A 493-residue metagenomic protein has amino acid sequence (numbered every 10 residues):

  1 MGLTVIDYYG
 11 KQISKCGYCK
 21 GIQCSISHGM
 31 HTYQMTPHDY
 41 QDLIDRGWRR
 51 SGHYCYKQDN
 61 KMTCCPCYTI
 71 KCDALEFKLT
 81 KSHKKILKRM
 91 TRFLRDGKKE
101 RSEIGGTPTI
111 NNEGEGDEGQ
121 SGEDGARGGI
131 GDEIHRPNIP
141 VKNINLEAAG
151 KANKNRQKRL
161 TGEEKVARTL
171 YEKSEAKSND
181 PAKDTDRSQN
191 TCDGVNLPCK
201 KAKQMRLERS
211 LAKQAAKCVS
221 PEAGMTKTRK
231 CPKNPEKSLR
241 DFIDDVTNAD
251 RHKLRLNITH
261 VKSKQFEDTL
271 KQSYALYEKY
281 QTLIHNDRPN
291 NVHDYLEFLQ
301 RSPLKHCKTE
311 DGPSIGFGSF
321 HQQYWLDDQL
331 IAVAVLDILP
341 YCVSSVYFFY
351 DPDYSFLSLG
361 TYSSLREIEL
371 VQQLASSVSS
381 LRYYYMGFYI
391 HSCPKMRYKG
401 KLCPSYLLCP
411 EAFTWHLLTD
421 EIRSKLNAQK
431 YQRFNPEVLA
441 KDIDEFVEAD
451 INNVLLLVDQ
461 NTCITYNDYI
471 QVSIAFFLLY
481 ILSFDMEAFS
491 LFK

Functional and structural regions predicted by a protein language model:
M1-Y18: Intrinsically disordered, low-structural-confidence terminal and linker regions
G10, I22-S25, Q34-M35, G52 (+1 more regions): Terminal, non-catalytic protein-protein interaction segments that mediate quaternary/complex assembly
Y33, D45-W48: N-terminal accessory interaction module
L43, Y277, K399: A residue-level signal for conserved active-site and pocket-lining positions in enzyme catalytic cores
S51-C64, D73-K78, H83-F356, E448-K493: A conserved beta-strand-loop-helix scaffold within acyl/acetyltransferase catalytic domains
Q323-Y406: Aromatic (often tryptophan-rich) hydrophobic motifs at membrane interfaces
S377-D442: Active-site/acyl-donor-binding loops of N-acyltransferases
